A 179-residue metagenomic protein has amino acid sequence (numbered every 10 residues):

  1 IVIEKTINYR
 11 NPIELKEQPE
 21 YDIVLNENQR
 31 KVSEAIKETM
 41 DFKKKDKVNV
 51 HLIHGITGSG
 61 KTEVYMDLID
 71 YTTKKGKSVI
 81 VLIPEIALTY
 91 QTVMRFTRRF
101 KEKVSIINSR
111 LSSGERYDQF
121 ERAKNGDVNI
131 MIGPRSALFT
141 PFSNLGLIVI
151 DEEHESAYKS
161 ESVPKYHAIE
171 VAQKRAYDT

Functional and structural regions predicted by a protein language model:
I1-I83: Pre-Walker A segment
V64, Q91-T92: Phosphate- and divalent-cation-binding pockets in alpha/beta enzyme and binding domains that engage nucleotide-derived
G76-K77, K101-K103, L145-G146, D178-T179: Short glycine-/polar-rich loops that comprise or flank the Walker A/P-loop and associated switch/sensor motifs
S78-Y90, S109: Short beta-strand-centered segment that lines the nucleotide-binding/catalytic pocket of NTP-utilizing
R95-K103, I107-M131, F142: Conserved motor-coupling elements within RecA-like helicase/translocase cores
A123-I130, S136-T179: SF2 helicase catalytic motif II
